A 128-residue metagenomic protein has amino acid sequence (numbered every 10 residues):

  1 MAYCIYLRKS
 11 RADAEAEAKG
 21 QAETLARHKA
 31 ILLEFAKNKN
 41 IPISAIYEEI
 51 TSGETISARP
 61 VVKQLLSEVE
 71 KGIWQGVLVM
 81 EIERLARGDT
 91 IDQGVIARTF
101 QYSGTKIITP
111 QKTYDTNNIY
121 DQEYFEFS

Functional and structural regions predicted by a protein language model:
M1-S128: Short, structured surface patches at the beginning of a domain
